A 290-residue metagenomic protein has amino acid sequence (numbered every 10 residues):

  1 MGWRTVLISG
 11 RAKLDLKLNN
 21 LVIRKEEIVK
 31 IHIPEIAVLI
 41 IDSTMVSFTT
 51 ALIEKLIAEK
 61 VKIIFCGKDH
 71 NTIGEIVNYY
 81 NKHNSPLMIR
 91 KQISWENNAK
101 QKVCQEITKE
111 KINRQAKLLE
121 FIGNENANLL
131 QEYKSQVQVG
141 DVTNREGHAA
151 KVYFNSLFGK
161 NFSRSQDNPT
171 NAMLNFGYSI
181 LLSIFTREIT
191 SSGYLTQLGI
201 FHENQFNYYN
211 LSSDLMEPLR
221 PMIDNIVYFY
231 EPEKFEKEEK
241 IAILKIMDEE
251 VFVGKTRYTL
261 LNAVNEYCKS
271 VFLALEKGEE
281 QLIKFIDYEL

Functional and structural regions predicted by a protein language model:
G2-A12, E26, A58, H70-L290: Active-site helix-to-loop segments that bind/position phosphate- or nucleotide-bearing substrates and donors across
I8-T50, E54-K55: N-terminal ordered "arm"
E35-N84: Glycine/small-residue-rich interface belts in oligomeric ring/scaffold proteins and their assembly partners
